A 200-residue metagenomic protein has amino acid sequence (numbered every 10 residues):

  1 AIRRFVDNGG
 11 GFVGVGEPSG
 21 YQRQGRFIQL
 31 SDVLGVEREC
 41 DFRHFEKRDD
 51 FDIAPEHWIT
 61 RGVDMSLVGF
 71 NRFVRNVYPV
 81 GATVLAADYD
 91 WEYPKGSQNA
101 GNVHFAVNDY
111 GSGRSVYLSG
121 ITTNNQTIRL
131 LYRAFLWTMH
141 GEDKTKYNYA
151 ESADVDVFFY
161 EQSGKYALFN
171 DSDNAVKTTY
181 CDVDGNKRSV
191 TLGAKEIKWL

Functional and structural regions predicted by a protein language model:
A1-R3, V74, L131: Short amphipathic alpha-helical segments and helix-helix/interface helices
A1-S66: A glycine-rich, often tryptophan-bearing local segment used as a flexible ligand/cofactor-contacting loop or short
G10-V13, T83, G113-V116, K165-Y166: Beta-sheet entry/capping signal
V15-G16, A87, L118: Generic beta-sheet signal
D32, L136-W137, G141: N-terminal low-complexity/disordered regulatory or targeting extensions
R48-G111, T122-R129, M139-G164, D171-V183: Catalytic beta-strand/loop cores that center a nucleophilic Ser/Cys/Thr and support acyl-enzyme chemistry
R188-L200: C-terminal beta-strand-rich structural cap/linker in extracellular carbohydrate-active enzymes
